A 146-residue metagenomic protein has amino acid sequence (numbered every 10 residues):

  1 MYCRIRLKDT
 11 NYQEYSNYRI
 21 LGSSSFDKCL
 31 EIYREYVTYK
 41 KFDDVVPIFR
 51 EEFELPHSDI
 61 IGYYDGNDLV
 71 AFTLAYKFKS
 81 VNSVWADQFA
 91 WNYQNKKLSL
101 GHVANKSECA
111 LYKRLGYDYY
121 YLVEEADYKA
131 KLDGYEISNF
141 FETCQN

Functional and structural regions predicted by a protein language model:
M1, S25, D59, A104-E108 (+1 more regions): Functionally constrained cores in energy, signaling, and assembly domains
M1-F26: Acyl-donor-binding surface of acyltransferase catalytic domains
R6, S16, V37-K40, G116 (+1 more regions): Generic alpha-helical secondary structure signal
Q13-S16, E31, D118-Y119: Intrinsically disordered, low-complexity segments enriched in small/polar residues
Y18-K97: A conserved beta-strand-loop-helix scaffold within acyl/acetyltransferase catalytic domains
A71-N139: Acyl-donor binding region in acyl/amide transferases
S138-N146: Acidic/histidine-rich catalytic neighborhood
